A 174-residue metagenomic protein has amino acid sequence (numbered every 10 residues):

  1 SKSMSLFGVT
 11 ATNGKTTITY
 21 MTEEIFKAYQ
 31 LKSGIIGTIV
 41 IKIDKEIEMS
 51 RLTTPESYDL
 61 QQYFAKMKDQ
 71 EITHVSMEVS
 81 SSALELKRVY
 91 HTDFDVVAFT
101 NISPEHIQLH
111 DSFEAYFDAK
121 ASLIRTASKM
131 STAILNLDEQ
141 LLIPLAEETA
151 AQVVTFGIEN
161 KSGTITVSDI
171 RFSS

Functional and structural regions predicted by a protein language model:
S1-T10, T17-Q30, T164: Short, basic phosphate-binding NTP loop
Q30-D44, V79-S80: Short beta-strand-centered segment that lines the nucleotide-binding/catalytic pocket of NTP-utilizing
S33, H74-V75, V153: Hydrophobic anchor at the start of a short beta-strand that flanks the dinucleotide cofactor-binding loop
I47-S57, E105-E114: Flexible beta-alpha connector loops of hexameric P-loop NTPases
E48-S80: Conserved nucleotide-sensing/catalytic segment adjacent to the nucleotide-binding pocket in NTP-handling enzymes
S82-Y90: Conserved helix/coil segment N-terminal to the catalytic DExD/H
F94-S174: Acidic, Mg2+-coordinating active-site environments of NTP-dependent enzymes
